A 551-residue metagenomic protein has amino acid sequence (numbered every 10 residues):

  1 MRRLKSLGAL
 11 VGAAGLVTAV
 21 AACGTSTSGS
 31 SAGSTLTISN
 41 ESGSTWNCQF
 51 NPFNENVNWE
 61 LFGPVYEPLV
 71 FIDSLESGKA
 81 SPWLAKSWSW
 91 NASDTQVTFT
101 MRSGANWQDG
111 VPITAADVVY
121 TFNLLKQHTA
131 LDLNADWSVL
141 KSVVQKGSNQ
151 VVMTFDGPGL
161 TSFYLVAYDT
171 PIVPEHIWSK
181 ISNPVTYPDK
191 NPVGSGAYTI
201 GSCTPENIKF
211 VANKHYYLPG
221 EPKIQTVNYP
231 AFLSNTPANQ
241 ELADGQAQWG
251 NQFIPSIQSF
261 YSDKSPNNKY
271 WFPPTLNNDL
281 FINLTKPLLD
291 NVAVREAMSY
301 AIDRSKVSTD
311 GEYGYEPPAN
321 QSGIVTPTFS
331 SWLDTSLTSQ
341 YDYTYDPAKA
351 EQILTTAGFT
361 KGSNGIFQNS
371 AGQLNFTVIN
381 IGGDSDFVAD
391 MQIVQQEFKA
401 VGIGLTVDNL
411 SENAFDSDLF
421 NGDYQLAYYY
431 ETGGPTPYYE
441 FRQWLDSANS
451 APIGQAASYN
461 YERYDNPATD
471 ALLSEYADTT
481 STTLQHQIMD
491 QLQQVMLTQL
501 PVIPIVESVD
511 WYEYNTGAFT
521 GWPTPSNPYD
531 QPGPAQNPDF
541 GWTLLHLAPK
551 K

Functional and structural regions predicted by a protein language model:
S30-S31, N207, A212, I302-T335 (+2 more regions): Detector for C-terminal structural segments
S39-A92, N123, V193-G194: N-terminal lobe/hinge region of extracytoplasmic solute-binding protein
S74-L75, Y168-P222, T226, P347 (+2 more regions): Gly/Pro-rich hinge or "lid" segments in bacterial periplasmic/extracellular proteins
S87-A130, V152, D244, L288-D290: Aromatic- and charge-enriched surface segment that lines or borders ligand/interaction sites
S93, T100, A135-S179: Surface-exposed binding/hinge segments that line and control ligand-binding clefts or catalytic entry sites
L125, S142-V144, G201-V211, N228-K286 (+3 more regions): Extracellular/periplasmic solute-recognition and catalytic clefts
P205, F359-G433: Ligand/substrate-recognition segments at binding pockets and active sites
P318-S363, G382-A389: Structural transition elements
